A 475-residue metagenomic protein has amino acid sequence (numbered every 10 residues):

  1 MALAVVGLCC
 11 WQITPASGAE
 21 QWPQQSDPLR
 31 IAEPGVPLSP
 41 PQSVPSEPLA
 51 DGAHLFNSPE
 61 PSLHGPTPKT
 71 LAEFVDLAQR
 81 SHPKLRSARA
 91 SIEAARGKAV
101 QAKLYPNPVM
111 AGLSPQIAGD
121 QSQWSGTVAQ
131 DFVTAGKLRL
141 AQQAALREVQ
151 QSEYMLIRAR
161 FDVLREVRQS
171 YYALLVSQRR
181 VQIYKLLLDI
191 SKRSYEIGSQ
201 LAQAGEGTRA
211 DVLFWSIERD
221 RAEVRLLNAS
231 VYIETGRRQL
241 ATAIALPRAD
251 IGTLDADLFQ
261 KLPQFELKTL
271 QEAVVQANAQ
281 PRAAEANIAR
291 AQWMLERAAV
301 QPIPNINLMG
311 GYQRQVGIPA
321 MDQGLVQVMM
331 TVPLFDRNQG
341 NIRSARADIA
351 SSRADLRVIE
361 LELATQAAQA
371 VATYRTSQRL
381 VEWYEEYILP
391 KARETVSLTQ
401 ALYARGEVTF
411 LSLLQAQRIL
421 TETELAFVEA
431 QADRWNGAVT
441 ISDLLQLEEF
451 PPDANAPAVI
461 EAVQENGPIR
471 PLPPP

Functional and structural regions predicted by a protein language model:
L3, G7-C10, T14-Q42, A426-P475: Acidic, low-complexity, intrinsically disordered peripheral segments
Q24, I31, L55-P68, P108-A144 (+4 more regions): Small/polar, glycine/serine/threonine/aspartate-rich low-complexity segments that form flexible
S39, S46, A159-R160, V224-L246 (+2 more regions): Short segments within alpha-helical structural elements
E73-Q79, G207, D211-R221, L246-L308 (+4 more regions): Amphipathic alpha-helical coiled-coil scaffold segments and their short linker/junction regions
D76-R86, E93-N107, G126-A144, E153-F161 (+6 more regions): A glycine-/polar-enriched beta->alpha junction
H82, R89, R96, K103 (+29 more regions): Alpha-helical coiled-coil heptad-repeat register
Q143-L146, R209-E218, F410-R418: Short, charged, amphipathic alpha-helical segments
R158-V275, A370-T373, S377, L420 (+1 more regions): Periplasmic alpha-helical coiled-coil/stalk elements that build and connect Gram-negative outer-membrane
